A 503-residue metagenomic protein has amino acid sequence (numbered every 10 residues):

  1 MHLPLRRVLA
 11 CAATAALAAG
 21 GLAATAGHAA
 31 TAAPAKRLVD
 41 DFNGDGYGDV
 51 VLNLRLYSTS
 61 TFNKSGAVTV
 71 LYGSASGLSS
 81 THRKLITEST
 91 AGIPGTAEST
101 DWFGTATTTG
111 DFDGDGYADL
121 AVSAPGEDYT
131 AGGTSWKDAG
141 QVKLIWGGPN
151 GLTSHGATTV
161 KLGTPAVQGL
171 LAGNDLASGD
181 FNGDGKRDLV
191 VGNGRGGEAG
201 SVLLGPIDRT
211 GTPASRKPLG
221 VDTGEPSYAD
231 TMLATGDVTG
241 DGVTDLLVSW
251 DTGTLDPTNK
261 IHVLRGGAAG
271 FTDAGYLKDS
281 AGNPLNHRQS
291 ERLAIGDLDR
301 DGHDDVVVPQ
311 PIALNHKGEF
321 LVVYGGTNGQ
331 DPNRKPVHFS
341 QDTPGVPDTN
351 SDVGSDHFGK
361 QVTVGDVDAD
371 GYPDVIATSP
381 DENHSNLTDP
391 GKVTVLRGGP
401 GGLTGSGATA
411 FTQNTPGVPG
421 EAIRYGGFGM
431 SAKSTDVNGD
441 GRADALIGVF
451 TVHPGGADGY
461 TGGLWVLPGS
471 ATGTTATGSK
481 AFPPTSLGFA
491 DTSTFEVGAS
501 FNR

Functional and structural regions predicted by a protein language model:
H2-R7, C11-A35, Y72-W102, W146-L171 (+5 more regions): Blade-edge motifs of beta-propeller repeat domains
A33-Y47, N53, G104-Y117, G173-F181 (+5 more regions): Beta-propeller blade termini
G44-N53, G114-P125, G183-G192, G240-S249 (+3 more regions): Acidic/hydrophobic-patterned starts of short beta strands in beta-sheet-rich repeat architectures
V50-L52, V68-L71, I86, F103 (+15 more regions): Hydrophobic strand positions within the blades of repeat-based beta-sheet folds
L56-T61, G126-G132, R195-E198, D251-D256 (+3 more regions): Short glycine/acidic-enriched loop and turn motifs that connect beta-strands
N63-A67, S80, D119, W136-Q141 (+9 more regions): A detector of repeated loop/turn-to-beta-strand junctions in beta-rich toroidal repeat architectures
K64, S99-F103, D138, L171-A172 (+11 more regions): Beta-rich catalytic cores
W102-F112, Y117-E127, K137-I145, L171-D175 (+2 more regions): Mobile, glycine-rich extracellular loop/lid and propeptide segments that shape or gate substrate/ligand access
